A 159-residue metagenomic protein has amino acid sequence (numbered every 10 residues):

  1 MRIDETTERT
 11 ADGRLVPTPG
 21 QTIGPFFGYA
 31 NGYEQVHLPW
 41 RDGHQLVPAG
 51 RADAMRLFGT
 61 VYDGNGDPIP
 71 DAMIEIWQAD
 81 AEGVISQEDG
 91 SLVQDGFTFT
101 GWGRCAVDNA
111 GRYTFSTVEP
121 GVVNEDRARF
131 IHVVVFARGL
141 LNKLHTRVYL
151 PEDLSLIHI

Functional and structural regions predicted by a protein language model:
M1-I157: Beta-strand-dominated extracellular/periplasmic modules and repeats in secreted or surface-exposed proteins
